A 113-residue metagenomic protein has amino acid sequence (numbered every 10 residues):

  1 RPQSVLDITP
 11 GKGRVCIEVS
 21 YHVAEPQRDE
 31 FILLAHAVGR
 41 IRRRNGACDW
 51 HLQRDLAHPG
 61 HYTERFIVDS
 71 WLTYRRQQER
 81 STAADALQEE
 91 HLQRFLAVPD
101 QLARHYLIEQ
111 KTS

Functional and structural regions predicted by a protein language model:
R1-K12, D49-H61, A86-S113: Glycine-rich beta-strand-turn "strand-cap" elements at beta-sheet edges
R1-N45, D49: Non-transmembrane accessory domains of multi-pass membrane transporters/channels
V15-H22, H51-R80: Short, well-ordered beta-strand segments in beta-rich or mixed alpha/beta enzyme and ligand-binding folds
E18, E25, D29-E30, E64 (+4 more regions): Glutamate identity and glutamate-enriched acidic tracts
Q27-D29, W71-Y74, T112: Residue-level signal for secondary-structure boundary sites
R40-D49, I67-A103: An amphipathic, aromatic/His-enriched active-site/gating alpha helix that lines ligand/cofactor pockets
